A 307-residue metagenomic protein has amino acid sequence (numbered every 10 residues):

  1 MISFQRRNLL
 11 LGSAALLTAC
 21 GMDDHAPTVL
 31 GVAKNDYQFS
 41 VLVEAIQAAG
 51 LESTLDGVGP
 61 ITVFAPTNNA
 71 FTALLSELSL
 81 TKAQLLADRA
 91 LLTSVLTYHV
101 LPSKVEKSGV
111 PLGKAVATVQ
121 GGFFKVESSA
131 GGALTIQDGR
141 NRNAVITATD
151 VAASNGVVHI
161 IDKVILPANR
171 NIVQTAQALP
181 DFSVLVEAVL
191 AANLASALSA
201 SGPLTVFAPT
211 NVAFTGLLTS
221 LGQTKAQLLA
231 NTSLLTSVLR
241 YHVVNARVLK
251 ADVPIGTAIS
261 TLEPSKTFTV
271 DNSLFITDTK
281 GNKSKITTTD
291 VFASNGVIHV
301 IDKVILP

Functional and structural regions predicted by a protein language model:
I2-F4, L10-S13, C20-P307: Mature, structured domains of secreted/extracytosolic soluble proteins
